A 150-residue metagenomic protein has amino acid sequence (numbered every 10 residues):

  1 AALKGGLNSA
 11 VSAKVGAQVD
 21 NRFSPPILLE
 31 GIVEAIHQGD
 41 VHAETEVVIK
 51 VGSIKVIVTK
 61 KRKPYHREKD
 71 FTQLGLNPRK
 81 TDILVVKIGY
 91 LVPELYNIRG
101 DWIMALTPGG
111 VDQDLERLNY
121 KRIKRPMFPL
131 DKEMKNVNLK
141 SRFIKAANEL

Functional and structural regions predicted by a protein language model:
A1-K50: C-terminal catalytic subdomain
E30, E34-L150: Extended hydrophobic packing segments that form well-structured cores
